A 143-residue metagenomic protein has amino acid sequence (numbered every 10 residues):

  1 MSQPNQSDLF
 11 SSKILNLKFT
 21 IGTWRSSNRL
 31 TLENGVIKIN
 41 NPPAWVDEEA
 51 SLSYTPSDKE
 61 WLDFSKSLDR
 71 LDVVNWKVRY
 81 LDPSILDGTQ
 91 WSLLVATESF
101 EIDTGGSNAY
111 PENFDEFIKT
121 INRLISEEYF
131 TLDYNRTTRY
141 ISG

Functional and structural regions predicted by a protein language model:
M1-G22, Y54, K59, K66-L68 (+1 more regions): Short, well-ordered, aromatic-rich surface patches in folded extracellular/luminal domains
T23-E33: Short, solvent-exposed loop/hinge segments that bridge or flank secondary-structure elements
W24-S26, E48, D87: Residues that act as N-cap/strand-start positions at coil-to-secondary-structure junctions
T31-A44, L86-L94: A short, structured beta-strand/loop element
I37-L52, T104: Acidic/histidine-rich, surface-exposed loop or edge segments in extracytoplasmic proteins
